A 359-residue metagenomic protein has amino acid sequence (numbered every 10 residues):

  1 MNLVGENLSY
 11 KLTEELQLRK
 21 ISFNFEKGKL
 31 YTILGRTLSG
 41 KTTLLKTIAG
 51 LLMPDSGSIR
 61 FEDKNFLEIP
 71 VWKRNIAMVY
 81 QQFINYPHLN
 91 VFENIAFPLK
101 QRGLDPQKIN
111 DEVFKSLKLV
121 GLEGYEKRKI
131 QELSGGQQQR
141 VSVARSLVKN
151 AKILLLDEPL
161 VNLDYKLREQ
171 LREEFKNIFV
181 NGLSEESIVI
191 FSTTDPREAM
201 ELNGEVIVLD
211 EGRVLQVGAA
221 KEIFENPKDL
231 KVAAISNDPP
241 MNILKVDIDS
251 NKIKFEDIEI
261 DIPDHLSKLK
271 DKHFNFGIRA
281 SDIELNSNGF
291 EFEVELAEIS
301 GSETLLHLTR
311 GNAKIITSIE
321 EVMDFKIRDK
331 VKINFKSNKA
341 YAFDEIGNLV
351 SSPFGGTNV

Functional and structural regions predicted by a protein language model:
M1-G5, S9-K20, E68-P70: A short, flexible loop at the N-terminus of ABC-type nucleotide-binding domains that lies
L34-R36: The feature captures the beta-strand-to-loop junction immediately N-terminal to the Walker
A49: Helix-to-loop junction immediately C-terminal to a conserved catalytic motif
M53-S58, E211: Conserved coupling/switch loops of ABC nucleotide-binding domains, chiefly the family-specific signature
G57-N65: Conserved ABC transporter NBD signature motif
N75, N90-K228: ABC ATPase nucleotide-binding domains
M241, K252-V359: Non-catalytic connector elements of ABC transporters
